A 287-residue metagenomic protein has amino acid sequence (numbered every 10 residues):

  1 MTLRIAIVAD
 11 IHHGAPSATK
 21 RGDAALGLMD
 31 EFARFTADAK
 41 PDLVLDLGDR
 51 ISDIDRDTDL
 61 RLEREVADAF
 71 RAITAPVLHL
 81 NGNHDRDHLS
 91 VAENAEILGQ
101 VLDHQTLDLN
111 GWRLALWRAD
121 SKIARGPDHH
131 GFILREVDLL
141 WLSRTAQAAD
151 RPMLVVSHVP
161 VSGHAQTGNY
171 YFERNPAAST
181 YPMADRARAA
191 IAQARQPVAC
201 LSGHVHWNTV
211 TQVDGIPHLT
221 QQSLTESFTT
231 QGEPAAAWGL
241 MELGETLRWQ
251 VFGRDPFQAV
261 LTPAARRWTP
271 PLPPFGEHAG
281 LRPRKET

Functional and structural regions predicted by a protein language model:
M1, G244-T287: A short C-terminal boundary segment appended to hydrolase-like catalytic domains
M1-D59: N-terminal active-site segment of His-dependent metallophosphoesterases
L3, D42, H104, G111-W112 (+1 more regions): Alpha/beta-hydrolase fold active-site loops
I7-A9, V44-D49, P76-N83, W117 (+3 more regions): Active-site neighborhood of phospho(di)ester-bond hydrolases with catalytic His/Asp-centered motifs
G14-A18, S52-I54, H88, I123-P127 (+1 more regions): A short acidic, helix-capping loop that chelates divalent metal ions and anchors anionic groups
A18-K20, S90-E93, A165-Y170, Q212-G215 (+2 more regions): Short aromatic-enriched loop/helix-cap "lid" or pocket-rim segments at secondary-structure transitions that line
R21, D59, P127, G131 (+2 more regions): Active-site-proximal segments of metal-dependent phosphoesterases and phosphodiesterases across multiple
R56-A148, M183-Q196, Q212-V213, P217-E226 (+3 more regions): Extended active-site neighborhood of metal-dependent phosphoesterases/phosphodiesterases
